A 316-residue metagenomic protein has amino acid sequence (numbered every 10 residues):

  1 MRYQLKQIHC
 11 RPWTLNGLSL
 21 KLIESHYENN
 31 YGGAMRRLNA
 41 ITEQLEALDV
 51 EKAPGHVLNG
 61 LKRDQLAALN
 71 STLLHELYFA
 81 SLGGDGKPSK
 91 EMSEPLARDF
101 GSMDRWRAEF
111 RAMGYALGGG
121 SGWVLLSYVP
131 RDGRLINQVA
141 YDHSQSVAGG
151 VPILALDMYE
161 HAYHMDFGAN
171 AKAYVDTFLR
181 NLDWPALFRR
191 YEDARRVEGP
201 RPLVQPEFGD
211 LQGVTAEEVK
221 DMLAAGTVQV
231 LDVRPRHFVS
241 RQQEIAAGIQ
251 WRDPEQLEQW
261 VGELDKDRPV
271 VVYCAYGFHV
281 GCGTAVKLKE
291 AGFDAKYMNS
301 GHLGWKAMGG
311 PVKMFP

Functional and structural regions predicted by a protein language model:
M1-L203: Feature for soluble, non-membrane regions of globular proteins
Y78, G83, R234-P235, Y276: Short glycine-rich, polar/acidic loop-and-turn segments at beta strand-coil junctions
Y159, L231-V233: Active-site flanking residues adjacent to catalytic metal/cofactor-binding acidic residues
R196-V228, R236-V271, Y276-P316: Rhodanese-like catalytic fold shared by cysteine-dependent sulfurtransferases and DSP/PTP-type phosphatases
